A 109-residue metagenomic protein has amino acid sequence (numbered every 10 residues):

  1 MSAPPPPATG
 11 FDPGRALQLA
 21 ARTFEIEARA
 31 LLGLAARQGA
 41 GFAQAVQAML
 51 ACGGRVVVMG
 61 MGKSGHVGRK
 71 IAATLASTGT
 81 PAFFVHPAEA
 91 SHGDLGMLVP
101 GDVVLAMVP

Functional and structural regions predicted by a protein language model:
M1-P109: Conserved N-terminal alpha-helical segment that immediately precedes and caps sugar-phosphate-binding
